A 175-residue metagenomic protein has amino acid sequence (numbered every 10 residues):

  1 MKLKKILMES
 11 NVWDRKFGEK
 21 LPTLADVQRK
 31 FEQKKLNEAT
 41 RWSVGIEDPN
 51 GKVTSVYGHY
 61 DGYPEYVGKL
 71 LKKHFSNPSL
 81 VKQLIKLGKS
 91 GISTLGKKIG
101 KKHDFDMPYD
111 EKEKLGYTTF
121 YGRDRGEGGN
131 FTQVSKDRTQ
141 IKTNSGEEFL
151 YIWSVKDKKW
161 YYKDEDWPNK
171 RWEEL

Functional and structural regions predicted by a protein language model:
M1-A39, P49-N50, K101-K102, K136-T139 (+2 more regions): Charge-dense, intrinsically disordered terminal/linker segments
K35-S43, H59-E65: His-enriched metal-coordination microenvironments in redox/metal-binding proteins
I46, S55, Y63-Y66, L80-V81: Catalytic phosphate/metal-binding cores of nucleic-acid and nucleotide-processing enzymes, i.e., regions that mediate
I46-G51, H59-G62, N144-S145, W153-D157: Short, flexible beta-strand-to-coil junctions
G62-Y66, N169-W172: A short local loop/turn or secondary-structure capping micro-motif enriched for an aromatic residue
Y66-K72: Cysteine protease-like catalytic core of ubiquitin/ubiquitin-like
H74-L175: Low-complexity intrinsically disordered segments
